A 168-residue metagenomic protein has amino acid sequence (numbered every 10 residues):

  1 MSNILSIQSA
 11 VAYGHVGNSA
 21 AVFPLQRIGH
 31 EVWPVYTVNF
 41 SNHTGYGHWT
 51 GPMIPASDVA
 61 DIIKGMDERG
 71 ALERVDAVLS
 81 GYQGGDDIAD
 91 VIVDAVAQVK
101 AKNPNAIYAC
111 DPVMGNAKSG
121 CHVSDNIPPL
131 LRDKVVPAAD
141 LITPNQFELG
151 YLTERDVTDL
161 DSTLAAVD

Functional and structural regions predicted by a protein language model:
M1-A117: Conserved N-terminal subdomain of the carbohydrate kinase-like
V16, Y46-H48, S119-S124, T153-V157: Short, solvent-exposed loop/turn segments at secondary-structure boundaries
V123-D168: Conserved phosphate/ATP/ADP-binding segment of small-molecule kinases
